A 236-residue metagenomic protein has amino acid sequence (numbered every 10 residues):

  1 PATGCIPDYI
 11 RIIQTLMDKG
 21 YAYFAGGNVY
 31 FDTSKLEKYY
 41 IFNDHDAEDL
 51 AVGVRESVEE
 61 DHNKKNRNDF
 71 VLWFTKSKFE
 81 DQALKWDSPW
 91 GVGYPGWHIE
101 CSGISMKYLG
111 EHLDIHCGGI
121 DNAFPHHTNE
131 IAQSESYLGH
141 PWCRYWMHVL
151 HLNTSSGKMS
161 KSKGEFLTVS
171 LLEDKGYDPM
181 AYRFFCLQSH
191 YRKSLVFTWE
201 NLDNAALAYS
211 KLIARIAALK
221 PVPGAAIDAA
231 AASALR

Functional and structural regions predicted by a protein language model:
P1-T3: Metal-cofactor-binding active-site regions of metalloenzymes
C5-L219: Alpha-helical recognition segments enriched in aromatics with Gly/Pro capping that present substrate-recognition
A217-D228: Conserved, charged catalytic cores of large soluble enzymes
D228-R236: Short, intrinsically disordered, charge-balanced linker/junction segments flanking boundaries in proteins
